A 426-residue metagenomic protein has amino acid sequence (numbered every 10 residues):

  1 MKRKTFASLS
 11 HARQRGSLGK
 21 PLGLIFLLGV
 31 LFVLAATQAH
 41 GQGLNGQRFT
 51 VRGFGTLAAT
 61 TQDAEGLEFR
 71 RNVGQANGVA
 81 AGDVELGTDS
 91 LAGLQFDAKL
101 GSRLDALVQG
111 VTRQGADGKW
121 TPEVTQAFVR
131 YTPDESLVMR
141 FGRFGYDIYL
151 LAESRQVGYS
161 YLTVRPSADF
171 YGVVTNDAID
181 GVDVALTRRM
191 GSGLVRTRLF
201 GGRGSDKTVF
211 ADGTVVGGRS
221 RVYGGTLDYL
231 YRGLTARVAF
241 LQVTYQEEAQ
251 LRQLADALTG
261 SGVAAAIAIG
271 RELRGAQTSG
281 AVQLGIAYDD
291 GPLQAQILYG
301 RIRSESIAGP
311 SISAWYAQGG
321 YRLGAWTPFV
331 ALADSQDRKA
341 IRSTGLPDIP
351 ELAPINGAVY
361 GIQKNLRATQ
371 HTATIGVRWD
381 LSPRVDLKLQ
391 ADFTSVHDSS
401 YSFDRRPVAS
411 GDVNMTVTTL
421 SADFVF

Functional and structural regions predicted by a protein language model:
M1-G19: N-terminal secretory signal peptides that target proteins for export/translocation
H11, R113-G115, S304: Short strand->helix junction
G23-A35: Bacterial N-terminal signal peptides
A35-G41: Sec/Tat signal peptide C-region and signal peptidase I cleavage site
G43, P133-S136, T175-G324: Signature for the C-terminal beta-barrel architecture of outer-membrane proteins
G43-G74, T416-T418: Transmembrane beta-strand segments of Gram-negative outer membrane beta-barrel proteins
G46-Q62, G82-K207, R219-R221, L227-V238 (+3 more regions): Outer membrane beta-barrel
A64-G66, F128, F240, R252-F426: Outer-membrane beta-barrel pore domains
